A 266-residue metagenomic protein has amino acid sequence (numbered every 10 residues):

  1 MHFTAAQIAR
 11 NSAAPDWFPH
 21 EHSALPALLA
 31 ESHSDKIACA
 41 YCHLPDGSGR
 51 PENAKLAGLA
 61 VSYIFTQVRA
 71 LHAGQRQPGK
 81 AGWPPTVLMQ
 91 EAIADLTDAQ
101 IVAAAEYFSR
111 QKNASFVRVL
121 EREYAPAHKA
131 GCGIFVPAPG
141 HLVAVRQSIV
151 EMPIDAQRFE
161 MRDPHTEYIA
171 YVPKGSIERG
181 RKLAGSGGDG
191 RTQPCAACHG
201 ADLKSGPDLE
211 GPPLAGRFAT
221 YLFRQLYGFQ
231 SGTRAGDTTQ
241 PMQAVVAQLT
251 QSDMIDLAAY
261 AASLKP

Functional and structural regions predicted by a protein language model:
M1-I37, Y41, R76-P194, A201-D202 (+1 more regions): Flexible coil segments in periplasmic/lumen-exposed cytochrome c-class electron-transfer proteins
A40, A54-A57, A196, A215: Cys/His/Pro-rich metal-binding microdomains
G47, L203: Short functional micro-motifs and their immediate structural scaffolds
S48-G49, Y63: Primarily extracytoplasmic ectodomains and periplasmic/lumenal surface modules that are beta-strand-rich
R50-L56, P207-P213: Short cysteine/histidine-rich zinc-coordinating motifs and their immediately flanking basic loops
A57-T86, V117, A215-L226, S231-Q240: Extended intrinsically disordered, low-complexity coil regions enriched in Ser, Thr, Gly, Ala and often Pro
K174, D189, D208, P213-T220 (+1 more regions): Short, well-ordered coil↔helix boundary/capping segments
